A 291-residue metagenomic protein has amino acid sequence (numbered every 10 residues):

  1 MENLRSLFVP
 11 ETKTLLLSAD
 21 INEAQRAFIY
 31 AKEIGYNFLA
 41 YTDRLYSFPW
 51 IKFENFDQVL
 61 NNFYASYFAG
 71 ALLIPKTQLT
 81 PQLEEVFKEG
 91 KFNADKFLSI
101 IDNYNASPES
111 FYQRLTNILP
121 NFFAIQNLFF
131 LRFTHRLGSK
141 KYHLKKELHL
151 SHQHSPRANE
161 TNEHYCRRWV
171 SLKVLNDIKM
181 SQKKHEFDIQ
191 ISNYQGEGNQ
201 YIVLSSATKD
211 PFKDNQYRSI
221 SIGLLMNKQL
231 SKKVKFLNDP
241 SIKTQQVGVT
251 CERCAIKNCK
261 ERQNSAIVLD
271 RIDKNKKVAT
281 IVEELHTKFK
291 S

Functional and structural regions predicted by a protein language model:
M1-S291: Conserved binding/catalytic microenvironments
